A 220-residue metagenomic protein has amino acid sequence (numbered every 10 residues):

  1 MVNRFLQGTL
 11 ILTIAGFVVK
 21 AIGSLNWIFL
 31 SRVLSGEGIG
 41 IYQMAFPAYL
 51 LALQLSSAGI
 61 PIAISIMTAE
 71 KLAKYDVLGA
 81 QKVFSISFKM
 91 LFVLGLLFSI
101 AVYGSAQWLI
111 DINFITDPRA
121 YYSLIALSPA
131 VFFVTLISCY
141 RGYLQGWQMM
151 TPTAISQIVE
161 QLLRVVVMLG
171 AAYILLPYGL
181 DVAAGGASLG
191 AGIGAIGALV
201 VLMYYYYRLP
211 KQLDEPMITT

Functional and structural regions predicted by a protein language model:
M1-I22, L78, K82, T220: N-terminal membrane topogenesis motif
M1-V2, A184, Y204-T220: Interhelical loop/hinge segments that connect adjacent transmembrane helices in multipass membrane
W27-F29, G40-S57: Alpha-helical transmembrane segments of polytopic membrane transporters and translocases
A58-A73: Helix-loop junctions and terminal segments of transmembrane helices in multi-pass membrane transport/translocation
L97-T116: Short membrane-interface helical motifs at transmembrane helix boundaries in multi-pass membrane transporters
I115-C139: Alpha-helical transmembrane segments of multi-pass membrane proteins
V134-S156: Membrane-interface junctions at transmembrane-helix termini in multi-pass inner-membrane proteins
T151, L162-Y205: Membrane-interface helix-loop junctions in multi-pass transport and translocation proteins
